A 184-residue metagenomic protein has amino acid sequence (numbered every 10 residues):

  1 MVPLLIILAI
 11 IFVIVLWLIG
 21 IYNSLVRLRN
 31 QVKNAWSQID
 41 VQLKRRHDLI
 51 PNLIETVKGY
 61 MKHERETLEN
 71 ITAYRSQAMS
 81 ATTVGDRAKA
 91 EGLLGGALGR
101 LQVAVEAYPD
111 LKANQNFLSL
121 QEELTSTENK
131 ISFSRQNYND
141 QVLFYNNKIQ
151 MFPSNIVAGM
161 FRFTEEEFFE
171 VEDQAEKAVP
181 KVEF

Functional and structural regions predicted by a protein language model:
M1-F184: A helix-centric hydrophobic-segment signal that preferentially recognizes long, alpha-helical stretches used
